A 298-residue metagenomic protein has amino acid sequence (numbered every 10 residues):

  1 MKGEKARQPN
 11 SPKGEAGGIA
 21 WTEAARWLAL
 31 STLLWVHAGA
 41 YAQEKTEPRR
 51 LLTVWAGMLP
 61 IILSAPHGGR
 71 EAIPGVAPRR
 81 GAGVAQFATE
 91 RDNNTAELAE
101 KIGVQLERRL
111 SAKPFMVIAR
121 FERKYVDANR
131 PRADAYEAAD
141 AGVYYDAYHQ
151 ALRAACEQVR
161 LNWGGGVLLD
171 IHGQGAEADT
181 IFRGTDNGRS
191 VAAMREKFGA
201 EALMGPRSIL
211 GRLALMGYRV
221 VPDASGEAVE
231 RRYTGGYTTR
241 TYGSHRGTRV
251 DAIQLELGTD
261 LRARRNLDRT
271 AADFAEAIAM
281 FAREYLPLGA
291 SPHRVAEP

Functional and structural regions predicted by a protein language model:
R7-L28: Bacterial N-terminal signal peptides that target proteins for export
R26-V36: Bacterial N-terminal signal peptides
Y41-P298: N-terminal catalytic or cofactor-binding beta/alpha core of small enzyme domains
